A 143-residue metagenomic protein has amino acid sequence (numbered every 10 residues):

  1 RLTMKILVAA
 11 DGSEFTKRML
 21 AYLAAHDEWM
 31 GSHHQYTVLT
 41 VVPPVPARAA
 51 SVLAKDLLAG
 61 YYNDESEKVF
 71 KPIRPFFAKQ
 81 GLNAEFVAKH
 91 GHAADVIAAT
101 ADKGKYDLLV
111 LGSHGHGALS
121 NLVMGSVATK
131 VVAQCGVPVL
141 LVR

Functional and structural regions predicted by a protein language model:
R1, A99-R143: Gly/Ser-rich helix-loop-strand patches that form or flank binding pockets for ribonucleotide-derived cofactors
R1-L2, P75-L109: Structural beta-alpha unit
L2-D56, Q80: Small/aliphatic-rich secondary-structure junction motif
A9, V87, G112: Active-site-adjacent beta-strand anchor residues
R18, V96, A118: Phosphate- and divalent-cation-binding pockets in alpha/beta enzyme and binding domains that engage nucleotide-derived
A24, E67, K71-A78: Class I S-adenosyl-L-methionine
T37-L39, E85-K89, L140: General small-molecule cofactor/ligand-binding pocket signal
D56-K68: A short acidic, glycine-rich active-site loop that binds or catalyzes chemistry on phosphate/adenosine moieties
